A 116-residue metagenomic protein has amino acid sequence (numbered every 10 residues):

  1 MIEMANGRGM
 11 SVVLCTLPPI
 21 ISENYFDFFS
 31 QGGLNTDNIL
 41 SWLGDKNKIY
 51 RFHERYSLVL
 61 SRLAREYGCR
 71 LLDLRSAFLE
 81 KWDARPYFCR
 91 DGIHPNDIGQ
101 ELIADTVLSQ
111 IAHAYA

Functional and structural regions predicted by a protein language model:
M1-A116: Alpha-helical cap/lid subdomain in secreted, periplasmic, or secretory-pathway luminal O-acyl-processing enzymes
